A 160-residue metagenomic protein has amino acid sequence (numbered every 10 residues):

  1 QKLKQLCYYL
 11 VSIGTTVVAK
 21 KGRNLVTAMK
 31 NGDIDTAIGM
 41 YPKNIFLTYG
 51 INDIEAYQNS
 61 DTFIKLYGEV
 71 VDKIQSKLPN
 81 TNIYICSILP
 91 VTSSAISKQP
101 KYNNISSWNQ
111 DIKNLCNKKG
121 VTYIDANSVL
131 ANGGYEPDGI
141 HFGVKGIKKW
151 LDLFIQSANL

Functional and structural regions predicted by a protein language model:
Q1-G68, T92: Conserved SGNH/GDSL esterase-like catalytic core that processes O-acyl groups on lipids and polysaccharides
L10-V11, C86, I124-V129: Conserved beta-strand termini and adjacent loop/short-helix elements that scaffold enzyme active sites in alpha/beta
I34-T36, M40, N52-I54, T62 (+6 more regions): Extracellular glycan-modifying ectodomains
L47, Y84-I85: Structural beta-sheet core signal
S60-V70, K101-W108: Charged helix-capping and loop-helix junction motifs
L78-N82: A short helix->loop->beta-strand "cap" motif at the edges of active sites that frequently abuts
V91-A126, L153: Substrate-gating cap/lid alpha-helix
P137-L160: Histidine-centered active-site loop/cap adjacent to the catalytic His in serine esterases/O-acetyl transfer systems
